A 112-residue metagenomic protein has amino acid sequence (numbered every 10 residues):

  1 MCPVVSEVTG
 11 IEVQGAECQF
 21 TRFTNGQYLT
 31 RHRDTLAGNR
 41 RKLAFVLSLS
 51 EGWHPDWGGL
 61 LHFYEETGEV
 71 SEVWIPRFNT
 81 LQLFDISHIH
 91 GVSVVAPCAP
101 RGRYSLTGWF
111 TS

Functional and structural regions predicted by a protein language model:
M1-E17: Signature of the catalytic double-stranded beta-helix
P3-E7, L47-S48, L81: Residue-level signal for well-ordered alpha-helical scaffold segments within enzymatic catalytic domains
T21, G26, T30, L36 (+2 more regions): Catalytic core of Fe(II)/2-oxoglutarate
